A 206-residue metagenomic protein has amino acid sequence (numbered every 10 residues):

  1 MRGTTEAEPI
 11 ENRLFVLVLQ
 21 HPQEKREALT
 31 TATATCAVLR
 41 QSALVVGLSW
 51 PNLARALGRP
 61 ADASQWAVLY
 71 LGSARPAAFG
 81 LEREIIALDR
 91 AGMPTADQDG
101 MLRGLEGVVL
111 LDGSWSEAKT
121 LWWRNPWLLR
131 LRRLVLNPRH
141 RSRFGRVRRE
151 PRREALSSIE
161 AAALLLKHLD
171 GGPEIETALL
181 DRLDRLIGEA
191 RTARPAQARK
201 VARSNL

Functional and structural regions predicted by a protein language model:
M1-R13: Cys/His-rich short segments
E11-V45, S49-P51, Q65: Extended interfacial segments that mediate partner engagement and assembly in macromolecular machines
L17, V45, A67-L69, L129-L134: Hydrophobic/aromatic beta-strand patches that form the interior of the parallel beta-sheet core in alpha/beta enzyme
Q23, S49, S73-A74, L136-R141: Short, acidic/turn-prone active-site loops that include or flank metal/cofactor- and phosphate-binding residues
A28-L29, A78-G80, K119-L121, G145: Short glycine-/acidic-enriched loop or helix-start segments at secondary-structure transitions that form or flank
A32-V38, A61, R124-L128: Short, solvent-exposed amphipathic alpha-helical segments in soluble enzyme and RNA/protein-processing domains
R40-K119: S-adenosyl-L-methionine/SAH cofactor-binding core of RNA-modifying enzymes
E106-V108, W115-L206: C-terminal folded domains that constitute the principal catalytic or ligand-binding module of multi-domain proteins
